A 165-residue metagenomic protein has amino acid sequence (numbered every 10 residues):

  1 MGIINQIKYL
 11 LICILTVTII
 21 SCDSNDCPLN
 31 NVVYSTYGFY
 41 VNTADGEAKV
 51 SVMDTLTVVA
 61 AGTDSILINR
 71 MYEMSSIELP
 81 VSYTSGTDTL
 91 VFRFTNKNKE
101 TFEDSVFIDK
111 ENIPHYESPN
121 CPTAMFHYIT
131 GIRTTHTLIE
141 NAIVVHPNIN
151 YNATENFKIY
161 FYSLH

Functional and structural regions predicted by a protein language model:
M1-C22: Sec-dependent bacterial lipoprotein signal peptides
K8-L11, V33, I132-T135: Short N-terminal leader segment in a subset of presequences, especially plant chloroplast and some mitochondrial
C22-L29, E73, E78-H165: Extracytoplasmic cysteine-anchoring/structural motifs
D23-P80: Start-of-domain marker
